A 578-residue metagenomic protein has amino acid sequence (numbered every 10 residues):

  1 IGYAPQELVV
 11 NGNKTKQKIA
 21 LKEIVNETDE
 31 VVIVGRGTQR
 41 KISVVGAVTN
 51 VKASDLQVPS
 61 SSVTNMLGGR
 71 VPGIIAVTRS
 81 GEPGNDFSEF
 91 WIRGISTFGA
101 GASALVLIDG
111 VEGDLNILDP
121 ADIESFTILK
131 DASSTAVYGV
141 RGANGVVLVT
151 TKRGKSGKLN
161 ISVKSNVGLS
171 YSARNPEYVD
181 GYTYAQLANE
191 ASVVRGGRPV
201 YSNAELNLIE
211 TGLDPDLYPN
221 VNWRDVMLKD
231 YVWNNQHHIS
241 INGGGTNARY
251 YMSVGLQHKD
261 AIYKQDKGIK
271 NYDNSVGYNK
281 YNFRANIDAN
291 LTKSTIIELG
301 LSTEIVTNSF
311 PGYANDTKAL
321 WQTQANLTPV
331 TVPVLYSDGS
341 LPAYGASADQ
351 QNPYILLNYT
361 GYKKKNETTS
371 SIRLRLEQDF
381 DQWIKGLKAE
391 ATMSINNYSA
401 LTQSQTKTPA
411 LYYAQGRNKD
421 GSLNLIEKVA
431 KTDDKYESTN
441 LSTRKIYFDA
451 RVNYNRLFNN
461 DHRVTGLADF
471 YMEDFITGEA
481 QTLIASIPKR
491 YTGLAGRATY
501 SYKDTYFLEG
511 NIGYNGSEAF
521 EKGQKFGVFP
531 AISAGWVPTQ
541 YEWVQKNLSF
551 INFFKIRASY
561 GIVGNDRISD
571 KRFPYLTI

Functional and structural regions predicted by a protein language model:
I1-F283, I297: Short, small/polar-rich motifs associated with maturation and membrane association, primarily at protein termini
Q6-E7, D114, T331, A343 (+1 more regions): A sequence-level detector of short linear motifs
S103, Y231, N235, N286-T295 (+6 more regions): Extracellular/periplasmic, surface-exposed regions of secreted and cell-surface proteins
P199-N222, Q236, T317-Q351: Acidic, glycine-rich flexible loop segments
S309-P311: Acidic, glycine-rich calcium-binding repeat modules characteristic of RTX/beta-roll and related beta-solenoid repeat
L411-Y412: Active-site-proximal polar cores
